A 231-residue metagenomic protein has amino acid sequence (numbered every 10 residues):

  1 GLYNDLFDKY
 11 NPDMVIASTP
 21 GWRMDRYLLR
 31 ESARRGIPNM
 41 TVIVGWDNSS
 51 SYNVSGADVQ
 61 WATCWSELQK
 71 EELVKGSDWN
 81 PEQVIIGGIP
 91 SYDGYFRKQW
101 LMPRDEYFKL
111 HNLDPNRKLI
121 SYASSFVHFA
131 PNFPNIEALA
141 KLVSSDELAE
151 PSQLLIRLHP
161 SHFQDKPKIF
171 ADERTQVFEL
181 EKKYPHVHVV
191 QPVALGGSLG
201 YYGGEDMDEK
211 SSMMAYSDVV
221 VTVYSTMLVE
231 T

Functional and structural regions predicted by a protein language model:
G1-Q99, L199, E209-S212, M227-L228: Active-site and donor-binding regions of nucleotide-sugar-utilizing enzymes
F7-D8, K168-V229: Donor nucleotide-activated moiety binding/catalytic core segment of transferases that use nucleotide-activated donors
D8-P12, L113-P115, Y216: Glycine-rich phosphate-binding loop signature in dinucleotide/nucleotide-binding domains
D13-M14, W61, L119, Q153 (+1 more regions): Structural motif
A17, C64, Y122, I156 (+1 more regions): Redox-cofactor binding/interface segments in oxidoreductases and associated redox assembly factors
S18-T19, W61, A130-F133, K168 (+2 more regions): Residue-level marker of alpha-helix boundaries and capping positions
K70, R104-D105, V221: Catalytic cores of nucleotide-enabled group-transfer and carboxylate-activating enzymes in metabolic and assembly-line
D93-A194: Conserved catalytic-core segment of nucleotide-activated headgroup transferases in glycan assembly
